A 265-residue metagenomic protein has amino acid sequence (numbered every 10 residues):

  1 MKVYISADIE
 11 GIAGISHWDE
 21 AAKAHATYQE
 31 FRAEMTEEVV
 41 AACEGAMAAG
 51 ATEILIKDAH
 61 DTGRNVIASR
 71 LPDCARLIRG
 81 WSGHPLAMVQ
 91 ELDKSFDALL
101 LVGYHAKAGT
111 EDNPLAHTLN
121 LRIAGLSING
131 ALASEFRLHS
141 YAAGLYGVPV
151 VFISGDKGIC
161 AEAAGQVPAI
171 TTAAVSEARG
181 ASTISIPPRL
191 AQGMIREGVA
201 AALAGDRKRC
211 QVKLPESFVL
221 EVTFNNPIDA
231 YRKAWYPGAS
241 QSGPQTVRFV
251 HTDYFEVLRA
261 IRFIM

Functional and structural regions predicted by a protein language model:
M1-Y4: Extreme N-terminal starter segment of soluble prokaryotic enzymes
S6-A7, K57-D58, L99-G103, I153-S154 (+1 more regions): Short beta-strand segments
S16, V39-K94: Glycine-rich nucleotide/cofactor/substrate-binding loop typically near the N-terminus or early in the first domain
D19-E44: Short catalytic helix/loop segments, enriched in acidic residues and glycine and frequently bearing histidine
R79-R122: N-terminal glycine-rich phosphate/adenylate-binding segment common to multiple enzyme folds
N120-Y146, S154-I159: Active-site glycine-rich loop that binds ribose-phosphate moieties when present
A142-L203: Active-site rim beta-loop-alpha module in soluble metabolic enzymes
A178, A191-M265: C-terminal accessory domains and tails appended to enzymatic cores
